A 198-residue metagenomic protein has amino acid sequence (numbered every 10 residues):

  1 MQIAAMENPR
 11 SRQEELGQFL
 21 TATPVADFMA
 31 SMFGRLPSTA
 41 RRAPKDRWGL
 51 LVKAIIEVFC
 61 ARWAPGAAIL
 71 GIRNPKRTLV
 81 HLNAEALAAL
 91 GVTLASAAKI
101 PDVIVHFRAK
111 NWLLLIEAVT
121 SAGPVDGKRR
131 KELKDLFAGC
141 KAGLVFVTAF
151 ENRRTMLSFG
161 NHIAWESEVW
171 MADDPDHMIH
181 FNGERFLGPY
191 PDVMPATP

Functional and structural regions predicted by a protein language model:
M1-S31, R35-S38: Nuclease-adjacent, charged terminal/linker segments that flank catalytic cores
T39-S96: Acidic-basic catalytic patches of nuclease active cores, encompassing PD-(D/E)XK and other metal-cofactor nuclease
I55, D102-V105, A109-D126, L133: Conserved catalytic cores of phosphodiester-cleaving nucleases, focusing on short active-site segments
I72-R73, H106, I116-V119, V147-E151: Short His-Asn-centered micro-motif
T78-I100, A109, A122, F137 (+1 more regions): Long alpha-helical, hydrophobic tracts
V80-E85, D126-R130, T155-G160: A short acidic (Asp/Glu
G123-G143, H162-I163: Basic, amphipathic alpha-helical patches used to engage nucleic acids or provide basic targeting signals, exemplified
G139-L144, A149-P198: Domain-level recognition of nuclease-like catalytic cores that cleave nucleotide substrates
